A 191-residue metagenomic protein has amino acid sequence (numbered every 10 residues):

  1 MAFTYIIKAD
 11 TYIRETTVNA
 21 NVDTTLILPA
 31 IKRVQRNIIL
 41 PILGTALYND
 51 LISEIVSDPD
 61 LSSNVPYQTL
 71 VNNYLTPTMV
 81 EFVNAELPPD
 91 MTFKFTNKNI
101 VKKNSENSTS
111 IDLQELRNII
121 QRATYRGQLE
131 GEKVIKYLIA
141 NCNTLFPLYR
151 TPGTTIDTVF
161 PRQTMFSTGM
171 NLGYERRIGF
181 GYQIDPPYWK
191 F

Functional and structural regions predicted by a protein language model:
M1-T76, D90-F191: Conserved short "hinge" loops at termini or chain/domain junctions
